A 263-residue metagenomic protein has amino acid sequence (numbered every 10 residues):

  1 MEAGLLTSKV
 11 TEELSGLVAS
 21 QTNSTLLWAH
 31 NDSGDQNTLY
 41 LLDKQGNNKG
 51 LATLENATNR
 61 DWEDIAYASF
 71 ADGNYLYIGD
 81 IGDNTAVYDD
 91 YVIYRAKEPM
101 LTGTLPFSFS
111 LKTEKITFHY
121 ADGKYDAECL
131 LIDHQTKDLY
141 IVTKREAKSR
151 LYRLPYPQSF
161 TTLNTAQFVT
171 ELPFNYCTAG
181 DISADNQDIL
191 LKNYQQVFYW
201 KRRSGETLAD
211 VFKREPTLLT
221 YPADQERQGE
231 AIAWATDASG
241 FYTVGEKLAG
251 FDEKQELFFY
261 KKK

Functional and structural regions predicted by a protein language model:
M1-K263: Sequence/structural signature of beta-propeller domains
